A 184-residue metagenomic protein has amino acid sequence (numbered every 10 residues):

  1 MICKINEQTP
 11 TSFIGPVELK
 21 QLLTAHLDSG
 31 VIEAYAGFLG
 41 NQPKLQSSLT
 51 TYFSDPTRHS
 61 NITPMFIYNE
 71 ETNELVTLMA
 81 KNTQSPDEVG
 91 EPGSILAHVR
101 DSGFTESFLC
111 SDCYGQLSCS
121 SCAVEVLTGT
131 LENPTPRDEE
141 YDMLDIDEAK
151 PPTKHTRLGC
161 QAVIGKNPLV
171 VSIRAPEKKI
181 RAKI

Functional and structural regions predicted by a protein language model:
M1-N73: Intrinsic-disorder signal
C3, H26, P86-V89, H155: Compositionally biased, low-complexity repeat tracts
Q46-I62, Y68-L75, T156-I184: Short flanking/linker segments adjacent to small metal-binding domains or redox-active Cys/His motifs
E74-S94: Short, contiguous acidic and Ser/Thr-rich linear segments
Q84-E88, M143-D145, K178-A182: Short, low-complexity, polar/charged sequence segments that are solvent-exposed and flexible
G93-S120, E132-Q161: Immediate flanking context of iron-sulfur cluster ligation sites
V124-V126: A short, solvent-exposed beta-strand micro-motif common in secreted/extracellular proteins
T128-T130: Helix N-cap motif at beta-to-alpha junctions
